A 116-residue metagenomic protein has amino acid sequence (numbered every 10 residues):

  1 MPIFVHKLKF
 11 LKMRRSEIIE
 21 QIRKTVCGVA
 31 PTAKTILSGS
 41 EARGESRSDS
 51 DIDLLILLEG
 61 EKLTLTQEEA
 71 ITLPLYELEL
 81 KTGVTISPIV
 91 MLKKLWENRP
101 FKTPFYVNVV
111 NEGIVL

Functional and structural regions predicted by a protein language model:
M1-K34, A42-S48, E59-L116: Catalytic core of pol beta-like nucleotidyltransferases
I52-L57: Short beta-strand->loop micro-motif that forms the acidic, two-metal-ion catalytic signature in nucleotide-processing
